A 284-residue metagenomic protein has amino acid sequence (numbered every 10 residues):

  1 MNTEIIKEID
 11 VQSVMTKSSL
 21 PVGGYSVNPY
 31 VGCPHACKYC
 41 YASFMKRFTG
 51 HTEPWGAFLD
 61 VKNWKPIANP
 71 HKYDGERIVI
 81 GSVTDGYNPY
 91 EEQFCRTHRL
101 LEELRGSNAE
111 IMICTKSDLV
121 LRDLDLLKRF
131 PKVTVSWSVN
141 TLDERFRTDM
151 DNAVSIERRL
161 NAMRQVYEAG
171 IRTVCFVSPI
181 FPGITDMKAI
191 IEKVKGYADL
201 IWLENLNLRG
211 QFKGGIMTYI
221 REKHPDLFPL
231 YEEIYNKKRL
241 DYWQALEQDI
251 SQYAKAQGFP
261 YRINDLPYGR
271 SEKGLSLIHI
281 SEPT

Functional and structural regions predicted by a protein language model:
M1-T134, L142-R145, I156-E157, E168: Conserved Radical SAM active-site core
I78, I111, V135-W137, T173-C175 (+1 more regions): Hydrophobic faces of well-ordered beta-strands that scaffold small-molecule active sites in alpha/beta enzyme cores
S82, T115-S117, W137-T141, V177-P179 (+2 more regions): A cross-domain feature marking catalytic cores of carbohydrate-active enzymes and several ubiquitous metabolic/repair
G86-N88, E144-N152, F176-S178, K237: Surface-exposed cleft-lining segments at the edges of enzyme active sites
C95-T97, P131-V139, T185-W202, L277: Short, electropositive alpha-helical surface patch
R158-G215, Q252-D265, R270: Conserved C-terminal portion of the radical SAM core fold that forms the substrate/S-adenosylmethionine-binding
K188, Y197-E247: Accessory, usually C-terminal, subdomains that scaffold auxiliary metal cofactors
S276-T284: Residue-level detector of conserved catalytic or cofactor/ligand-binding positions in enzyme active sites
